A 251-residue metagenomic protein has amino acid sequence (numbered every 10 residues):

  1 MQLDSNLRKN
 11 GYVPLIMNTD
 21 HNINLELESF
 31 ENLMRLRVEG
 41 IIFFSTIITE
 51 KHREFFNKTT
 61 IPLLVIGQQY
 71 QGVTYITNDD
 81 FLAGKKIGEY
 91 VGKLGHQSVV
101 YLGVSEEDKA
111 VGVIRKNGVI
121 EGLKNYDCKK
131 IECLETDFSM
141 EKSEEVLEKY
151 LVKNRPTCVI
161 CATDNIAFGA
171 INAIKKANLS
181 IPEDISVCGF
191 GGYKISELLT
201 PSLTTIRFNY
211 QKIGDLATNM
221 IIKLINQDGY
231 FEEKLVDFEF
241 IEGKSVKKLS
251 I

Functional and structural regions predicted by a protein language model:
M1-Q2: N-terminal nucleotide/polyanion-binding subdomain common to many enzyme families
S5-L15, E28, M34, K58-V65 (+1 more regions): Bacterial carbohydrate/catabolite-sensing allosteric modules
N6-E50: Central regulatory/effector-binding core of bacterial HTH transcription factors
I48-K58: Active-site-adjacent beta->alpha loops and helix N-cap segments on the catalytic face of soluble alpha/beta enzymes
